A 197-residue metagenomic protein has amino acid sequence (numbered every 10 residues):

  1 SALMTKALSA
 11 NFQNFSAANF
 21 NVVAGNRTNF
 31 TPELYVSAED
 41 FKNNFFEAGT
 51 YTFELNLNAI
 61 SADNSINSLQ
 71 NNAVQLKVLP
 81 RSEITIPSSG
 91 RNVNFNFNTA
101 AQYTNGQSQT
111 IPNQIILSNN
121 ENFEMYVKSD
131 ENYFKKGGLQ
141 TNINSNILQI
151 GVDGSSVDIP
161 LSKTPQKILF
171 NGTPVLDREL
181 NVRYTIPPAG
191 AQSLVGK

Functional and structural regions predicted by a protein language model:
S1, N21-N142, Q166-K197: N-terminal small/polar-rich segments of proteins
S1-A24, F134-D158, S162: Surface-exposed binding patches on compact interaction domains or structured appendages
